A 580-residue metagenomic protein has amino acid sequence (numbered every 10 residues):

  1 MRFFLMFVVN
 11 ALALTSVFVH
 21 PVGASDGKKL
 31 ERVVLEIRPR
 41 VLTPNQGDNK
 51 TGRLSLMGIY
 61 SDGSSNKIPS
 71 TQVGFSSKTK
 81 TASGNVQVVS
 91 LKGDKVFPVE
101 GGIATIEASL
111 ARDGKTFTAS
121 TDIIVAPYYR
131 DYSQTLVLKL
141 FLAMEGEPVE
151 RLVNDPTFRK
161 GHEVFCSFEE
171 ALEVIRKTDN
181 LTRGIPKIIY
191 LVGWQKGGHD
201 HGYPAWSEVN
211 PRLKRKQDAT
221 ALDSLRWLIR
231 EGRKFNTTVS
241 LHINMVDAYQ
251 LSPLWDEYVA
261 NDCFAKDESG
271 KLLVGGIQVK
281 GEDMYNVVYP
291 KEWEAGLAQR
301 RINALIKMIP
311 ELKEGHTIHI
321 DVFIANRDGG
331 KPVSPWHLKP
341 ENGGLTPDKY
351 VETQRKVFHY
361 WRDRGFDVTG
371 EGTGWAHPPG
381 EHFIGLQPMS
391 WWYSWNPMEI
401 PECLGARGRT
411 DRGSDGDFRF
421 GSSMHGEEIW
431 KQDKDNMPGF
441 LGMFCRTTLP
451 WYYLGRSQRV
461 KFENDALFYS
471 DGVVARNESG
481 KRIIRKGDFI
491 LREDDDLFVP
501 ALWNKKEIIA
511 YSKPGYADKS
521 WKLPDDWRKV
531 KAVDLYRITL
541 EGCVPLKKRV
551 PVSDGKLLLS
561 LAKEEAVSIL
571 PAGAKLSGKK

Functional and structural regions predicted by a protein language model:
M1-F4: Positively charged n-region of N-terminal signal peptides that target proteins for export
M6-S16: Bacterial N-terminal signal peptides
A13, V19-A24: Boundary at the C-terminal end of the N-terminal hydrophobic targeting segment
S25-P127: Extracytoplasmic soluble-region selector
P39, L110-R112, G193-Q195, V322-I324: A mature extracytoplasmic/lumenal domain signature
T116, L138-E169, M245, V259-G578: Active-site-proximal substrate-binding groove within the catalytic cores of carbohydrate-active enzymes
S133-Q134, L181-I188, R233-S240, L312-I318 (+1 more regions): Loop/turn elements at helix/coil->beta-strand transitions in domains of secreted/extracellular proteins
L152-N261, D348-K356: Aromatic- and glycine-enriched glycan-recognition loops and surfaces that form the carbohydrate-binding subsites
